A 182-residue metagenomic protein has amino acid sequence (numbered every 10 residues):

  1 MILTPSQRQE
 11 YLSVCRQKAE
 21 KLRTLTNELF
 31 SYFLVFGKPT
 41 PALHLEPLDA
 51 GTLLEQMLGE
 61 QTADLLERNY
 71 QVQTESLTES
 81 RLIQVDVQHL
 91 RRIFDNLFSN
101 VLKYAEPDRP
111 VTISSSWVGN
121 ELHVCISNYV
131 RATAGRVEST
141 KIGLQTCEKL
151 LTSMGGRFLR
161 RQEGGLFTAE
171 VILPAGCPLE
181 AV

Functional and structural regions predicted by a protein language model:
Q17-L22: Short alpha-helical segment of the dimerization/phosphotransfer core of two-component systems
G37-L43, L82-V85: Conserved micro-motifs of the catalytic ATP-binding
H44-G59: A conserved beta-strand-to-alpha-helix junction within the catalytic ATP-binding
D64-T74: Short conserved segments within the C-terminal catalytic ATPase subdomain
V101-L102: Short helix-loop "hinge" at the ATP-lid/N-box region of the Bergerat-fold HATPase_c
V124-I142: Glycine-rich/acidic phosphate-handling loop/turn and adjacent ATP-lid/helix of nucleotide-binding kinase/ATPase domains
